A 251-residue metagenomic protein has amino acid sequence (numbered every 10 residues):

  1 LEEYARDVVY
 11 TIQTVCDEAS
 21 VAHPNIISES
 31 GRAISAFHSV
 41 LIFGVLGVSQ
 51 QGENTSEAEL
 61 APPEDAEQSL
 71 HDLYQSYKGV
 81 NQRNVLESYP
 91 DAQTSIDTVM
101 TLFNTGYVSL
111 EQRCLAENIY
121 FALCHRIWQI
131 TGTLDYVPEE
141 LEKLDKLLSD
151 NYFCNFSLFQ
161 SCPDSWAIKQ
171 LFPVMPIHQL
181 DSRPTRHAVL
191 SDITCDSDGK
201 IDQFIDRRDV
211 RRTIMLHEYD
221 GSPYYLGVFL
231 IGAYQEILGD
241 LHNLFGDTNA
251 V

Functional and structural regions predicted by a protein language model:
E2-V15: Alpha-helix-loop-beta-strand connector modules within alpha/beta enzyme cores
E18: A glycine- and small/hydrophobic-rich beta-loop-beta segment that serves as a flexible "lid/hinge" or phosphate-binding
V21-V251: Charged (often Lys/Glu-rich) extended helix/loop segments that serve as interaction or gating elements
